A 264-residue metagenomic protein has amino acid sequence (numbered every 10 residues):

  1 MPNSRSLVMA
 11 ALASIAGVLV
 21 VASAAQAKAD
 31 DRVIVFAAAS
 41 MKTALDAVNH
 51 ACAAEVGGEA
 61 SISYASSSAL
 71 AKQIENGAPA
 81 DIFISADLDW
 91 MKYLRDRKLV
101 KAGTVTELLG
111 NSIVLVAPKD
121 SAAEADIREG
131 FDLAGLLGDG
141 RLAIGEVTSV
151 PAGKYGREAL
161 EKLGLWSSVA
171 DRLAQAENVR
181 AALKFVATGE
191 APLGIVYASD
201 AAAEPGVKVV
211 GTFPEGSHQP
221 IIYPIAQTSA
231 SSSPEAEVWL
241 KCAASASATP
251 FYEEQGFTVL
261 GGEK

Functional and structural regions predicted by a protein language model:
M1-S4: N-terminal secretory signal peptides that target proteins for export/translocation
A10-A22: Bacterial N-terminal signal peptides
A25-A78, S85-L88, K92-K264: Exported/periplasmic ABC-transporter solute-binding proteins
